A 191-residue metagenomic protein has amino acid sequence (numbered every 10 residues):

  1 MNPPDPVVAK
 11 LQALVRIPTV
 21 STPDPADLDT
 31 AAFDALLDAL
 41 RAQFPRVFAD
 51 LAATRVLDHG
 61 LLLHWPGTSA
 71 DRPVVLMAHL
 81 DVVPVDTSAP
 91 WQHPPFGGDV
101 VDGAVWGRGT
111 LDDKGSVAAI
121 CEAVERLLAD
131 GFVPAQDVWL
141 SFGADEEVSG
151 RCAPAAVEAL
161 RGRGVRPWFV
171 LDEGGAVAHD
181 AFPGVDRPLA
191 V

Functional and structural regions predicted by a protein language model:
M1-T110, D130-P134: Acidic/His- and Gly-rich active-site-bordering loop/insert found across diverse amide/peptide-bond hydrolases
L111-V191: Acidic/histidine-rich catalytic neighborhood of metal-dependent amide-processing enzymes
